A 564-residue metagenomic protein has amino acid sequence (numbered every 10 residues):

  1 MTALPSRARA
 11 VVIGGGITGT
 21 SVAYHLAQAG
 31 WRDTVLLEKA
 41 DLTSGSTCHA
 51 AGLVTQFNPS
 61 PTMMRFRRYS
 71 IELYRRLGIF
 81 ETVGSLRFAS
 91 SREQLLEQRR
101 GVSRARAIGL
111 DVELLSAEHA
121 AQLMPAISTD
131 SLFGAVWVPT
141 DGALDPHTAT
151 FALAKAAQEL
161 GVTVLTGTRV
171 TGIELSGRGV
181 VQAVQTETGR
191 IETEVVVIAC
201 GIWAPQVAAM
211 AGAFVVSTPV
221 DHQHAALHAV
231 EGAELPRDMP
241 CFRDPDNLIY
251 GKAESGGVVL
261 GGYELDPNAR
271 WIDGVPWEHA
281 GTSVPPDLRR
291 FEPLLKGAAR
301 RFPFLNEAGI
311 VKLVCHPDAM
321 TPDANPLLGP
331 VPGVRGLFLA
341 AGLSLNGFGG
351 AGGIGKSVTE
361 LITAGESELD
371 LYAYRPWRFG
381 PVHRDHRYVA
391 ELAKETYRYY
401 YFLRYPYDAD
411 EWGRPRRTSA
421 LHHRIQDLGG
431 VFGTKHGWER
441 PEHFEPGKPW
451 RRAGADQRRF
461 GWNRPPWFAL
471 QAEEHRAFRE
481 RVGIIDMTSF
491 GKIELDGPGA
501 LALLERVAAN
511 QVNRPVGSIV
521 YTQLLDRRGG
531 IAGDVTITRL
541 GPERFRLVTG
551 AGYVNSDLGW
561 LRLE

Functional and structural regions predicted by a protein language model:
A3-T18, V35: Beta1/beta-strand and adjacent pyrophosphate-binding region of the FAD-binding site in flavoprotein oxidoreductases
T18, L42, W203: Conserved Rossmann-like nucleotide-cofactor binding loop
S21, L53-T55, I173-P285, P293-L305 (+1 more regions): Flavin-dependent oxidoreductases
A27-T47: Glycine-rich FAD pyrophosphate-binding loop
A51-L123, D246-G251, G257, K394 (+3 more regions): Dinucleotide-binding Rossmann-like beta1-alpha1 core, especially the glycine-rich loop that anchors the ADP
R76-L77, E81, S90-L160, L165-T166 (+3 more regions): Flavin (FAD/FMN) cofactor-binding and adjacent substrate-gating region of FAD-dependent oxidoreductase domains
D246, T282-R417: C-terminal catalytic lobe of FAD-dependent flavoproteins
L369, P376-E564: Glycine/proline-enriched, intrinsically flexible loops and inter-domain linkers
